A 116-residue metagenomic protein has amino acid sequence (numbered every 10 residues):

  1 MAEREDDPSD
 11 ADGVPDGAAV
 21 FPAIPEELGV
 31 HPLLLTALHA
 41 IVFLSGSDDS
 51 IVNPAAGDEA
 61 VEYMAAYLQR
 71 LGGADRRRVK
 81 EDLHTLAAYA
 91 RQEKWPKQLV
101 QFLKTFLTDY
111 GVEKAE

Functional and structural regions predicted by a protein language model:
A2-V52: Short terminal alpha-helical segments
A19-P22, M64-L68, L83-Q92: Charged, low-complexity surface segments at secondary-structure and domain boundaries
P25-L28, P32, E59, A74 (+2 more regions): Alpha-helix boundary/N-cap detector
H39-E81: Amphipathic alpha-helical interaction modules
D82-E116: Amphipathic alpha-helical binding modules
